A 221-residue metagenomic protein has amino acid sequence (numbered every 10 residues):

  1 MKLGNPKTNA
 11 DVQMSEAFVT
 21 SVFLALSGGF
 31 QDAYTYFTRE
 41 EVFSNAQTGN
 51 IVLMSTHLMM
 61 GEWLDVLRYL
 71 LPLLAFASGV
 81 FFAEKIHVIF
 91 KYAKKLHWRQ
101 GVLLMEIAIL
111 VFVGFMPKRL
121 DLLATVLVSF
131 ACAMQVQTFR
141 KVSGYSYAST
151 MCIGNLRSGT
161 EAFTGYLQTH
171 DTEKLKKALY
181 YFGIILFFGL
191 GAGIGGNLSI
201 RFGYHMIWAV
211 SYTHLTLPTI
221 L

Functional and structural regions predicted by a protein language model:
M1-M14: Short, Lys/Arg-rich, polar N-terminal cytosolic tail immediately upstream of the first transmembrane signal-anchor
A83-Y92: Helix-to-loop junctions at the C-terminal end of transmembrane segments in multipass secondary transporters
Q100-I109: Structural signature of the two symmetry-related core transmembrane helices
I109-K118: C-terminal ends and interior cores of transmembrane alpha-helices in multi-pass membrane transporters/permeases
L123-S146: Hydrophobic core of transmembrane alpha-helices in multi-pass small-molecule transporters, especially MFS/SLC-type
N197-V210: A membrane-interface helix-boundary motif in multi-pass transporters
T213-T219: Conserved small/polar residues in nucleotide/adenosyl-binding loops
